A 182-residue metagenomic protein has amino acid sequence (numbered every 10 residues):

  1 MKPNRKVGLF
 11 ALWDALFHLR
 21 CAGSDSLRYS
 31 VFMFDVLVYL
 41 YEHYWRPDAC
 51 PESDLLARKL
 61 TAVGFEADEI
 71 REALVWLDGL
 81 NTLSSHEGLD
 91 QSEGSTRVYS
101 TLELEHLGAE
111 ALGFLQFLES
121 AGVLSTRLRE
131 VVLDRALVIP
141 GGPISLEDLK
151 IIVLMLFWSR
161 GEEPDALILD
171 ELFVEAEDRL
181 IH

Functional and structural regions predicted by a protein language model:
M33-D48: Short amphipathic alpha-helical interface segments
V36, E69-D78, L118: Basic amphipathic alpha-helical segments that dock to polyanions
P47-K59: Short acidic, hydrophobic short linear motifs in intrinsically disordered regions
Q91-L133, V138: Short, solvent-exposed interaction modules
K150-H182: Glycine-rich, aromatic-bearing surface loops/beta-hairpins
